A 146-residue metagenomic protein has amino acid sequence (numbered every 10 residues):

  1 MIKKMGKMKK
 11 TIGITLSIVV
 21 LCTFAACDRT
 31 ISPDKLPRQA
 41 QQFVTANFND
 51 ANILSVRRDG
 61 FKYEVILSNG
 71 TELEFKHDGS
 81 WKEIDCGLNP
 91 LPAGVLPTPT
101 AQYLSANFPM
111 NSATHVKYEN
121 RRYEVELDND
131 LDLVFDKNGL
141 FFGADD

Functional and structural regions predicted by a protein language model:
K4-I14: Bacterial N-terminal signal peptides that target proteins for export
C22-A26: C-terminal motif of bacterial Sec signal peptides marking the signal peptidase cleavage site
D28-T30: Bacterial signal peptide processing site
D34, T45-E83: Post-signal-peptide N-terminal segment of Sec-exported extracytoplasmic proteins
D34-Q41, N47, D78-N107, F141-F142: A low-complexity, Ser/Thr/Gly/Pro-enriched, surface-exposed linker/loop concept that marks segments flanking
V65, R121-E126, D132: Conserved histidines in hydrophobic membrane contexts and catalytic metal-binding motifs
V116-K117: Residue-level detector of conserved, function-critical positions
D132-D146: Short, low-complexity, Pro/Ser/Thr/Gly-rich segments in the mature regions of secreted, periplasmic
